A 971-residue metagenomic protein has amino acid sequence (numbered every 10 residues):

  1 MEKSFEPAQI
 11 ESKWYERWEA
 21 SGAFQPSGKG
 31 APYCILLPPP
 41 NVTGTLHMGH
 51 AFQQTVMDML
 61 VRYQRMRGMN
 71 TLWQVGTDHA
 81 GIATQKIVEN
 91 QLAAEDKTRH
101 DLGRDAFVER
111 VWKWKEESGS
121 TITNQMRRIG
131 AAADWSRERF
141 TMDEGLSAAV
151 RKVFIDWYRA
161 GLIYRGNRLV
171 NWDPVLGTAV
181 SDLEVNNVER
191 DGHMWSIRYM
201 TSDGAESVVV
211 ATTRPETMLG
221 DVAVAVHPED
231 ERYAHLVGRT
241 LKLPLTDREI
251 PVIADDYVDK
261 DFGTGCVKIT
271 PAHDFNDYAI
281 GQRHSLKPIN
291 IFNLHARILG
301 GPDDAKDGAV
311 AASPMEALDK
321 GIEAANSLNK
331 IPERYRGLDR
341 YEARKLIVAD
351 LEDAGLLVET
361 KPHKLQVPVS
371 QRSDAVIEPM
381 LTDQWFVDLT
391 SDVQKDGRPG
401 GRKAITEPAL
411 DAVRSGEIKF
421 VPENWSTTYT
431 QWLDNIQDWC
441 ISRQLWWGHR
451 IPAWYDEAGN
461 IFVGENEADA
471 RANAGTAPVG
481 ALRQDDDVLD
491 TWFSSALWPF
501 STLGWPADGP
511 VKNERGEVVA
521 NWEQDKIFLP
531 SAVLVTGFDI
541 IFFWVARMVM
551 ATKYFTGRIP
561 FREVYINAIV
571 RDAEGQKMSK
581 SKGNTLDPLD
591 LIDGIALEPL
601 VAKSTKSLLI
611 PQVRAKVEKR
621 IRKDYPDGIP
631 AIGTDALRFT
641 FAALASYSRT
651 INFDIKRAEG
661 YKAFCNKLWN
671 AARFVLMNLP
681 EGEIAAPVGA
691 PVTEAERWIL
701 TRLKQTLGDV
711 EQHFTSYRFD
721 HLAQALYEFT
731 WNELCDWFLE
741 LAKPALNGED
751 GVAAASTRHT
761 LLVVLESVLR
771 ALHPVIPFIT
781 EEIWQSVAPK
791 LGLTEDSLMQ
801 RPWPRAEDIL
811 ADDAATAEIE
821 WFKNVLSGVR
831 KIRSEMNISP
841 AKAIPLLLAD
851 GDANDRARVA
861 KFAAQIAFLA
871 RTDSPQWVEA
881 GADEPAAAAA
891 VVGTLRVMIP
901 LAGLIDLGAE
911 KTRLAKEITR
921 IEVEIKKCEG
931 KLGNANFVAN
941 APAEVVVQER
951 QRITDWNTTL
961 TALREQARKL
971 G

Functional and structural regions predicted by a protein language model:
M1-G28, G971: Generic start-of-chain signal for non-secretory N-termini
S4, K13, R17-S21, E89-S207 (+12 more regions): Residue patterns forming the tRNA-binding/recognition surfaces of aminoacyl-tRNA synthetases and related DALR
S27-V88, T141, V210-T213, T217 (+4 more regions): N-terminal catalytic cores of NTP/NDP-binding nucleotidyl/phosphoryl-transfer enzymes
G30-P39, Q74-Q85, E138-L146, R168-V175 (+2 more regions): Short, solvent-exposed turn/loop segments enriched in Gly/Ser/Thr/Pro and often Arg
A51-M59, V208-K242, V267-D274, H284-F292 (+3 more regions): Extended active-site and interfacial segments that coordinate phosphate-rich ligands in large catalytic machineries
S196, Q431-F493, L497, Y554-T634 (+2 more regions): Feature 926 captures the class I aminoacyl-tRNA synthetase adenylation module centered on the KMSKS loop
I197-Y199, R239-L245: Short conserved beta-strand and strand-loop elements enriched in small hydrophobics with frequent Asp/Gly
D247-I253, D487-L529, N732-L739: Active-site-adjacent "gating/activation" loops or surface patches in catalytic cores
